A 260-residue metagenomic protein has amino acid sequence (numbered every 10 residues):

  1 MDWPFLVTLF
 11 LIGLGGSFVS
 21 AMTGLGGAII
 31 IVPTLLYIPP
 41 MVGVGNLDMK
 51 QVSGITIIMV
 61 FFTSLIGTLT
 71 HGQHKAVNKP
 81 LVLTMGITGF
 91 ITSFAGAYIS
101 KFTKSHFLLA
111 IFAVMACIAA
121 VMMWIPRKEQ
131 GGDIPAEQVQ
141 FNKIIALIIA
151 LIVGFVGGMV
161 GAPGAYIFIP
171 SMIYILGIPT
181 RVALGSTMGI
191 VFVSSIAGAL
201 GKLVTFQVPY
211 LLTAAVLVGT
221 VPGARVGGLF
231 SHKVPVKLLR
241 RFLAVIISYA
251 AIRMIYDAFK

Functional and structural regions predicted by a protein language model:
M1-T23, I30-N46, K50, I66-M159 (+3 more regions): Juxtamembrane transmembrane-helix boundary motif
T56-V60, T187-V191, L212-L217: Short hydrophobic/aromatic, small-residue-rich stretches within specific transmembrane helices of secondary active
F168: Transmembrane-embedded, aromatic-rich helix segments that form part of the hydrophobic channel/pocket engaging
